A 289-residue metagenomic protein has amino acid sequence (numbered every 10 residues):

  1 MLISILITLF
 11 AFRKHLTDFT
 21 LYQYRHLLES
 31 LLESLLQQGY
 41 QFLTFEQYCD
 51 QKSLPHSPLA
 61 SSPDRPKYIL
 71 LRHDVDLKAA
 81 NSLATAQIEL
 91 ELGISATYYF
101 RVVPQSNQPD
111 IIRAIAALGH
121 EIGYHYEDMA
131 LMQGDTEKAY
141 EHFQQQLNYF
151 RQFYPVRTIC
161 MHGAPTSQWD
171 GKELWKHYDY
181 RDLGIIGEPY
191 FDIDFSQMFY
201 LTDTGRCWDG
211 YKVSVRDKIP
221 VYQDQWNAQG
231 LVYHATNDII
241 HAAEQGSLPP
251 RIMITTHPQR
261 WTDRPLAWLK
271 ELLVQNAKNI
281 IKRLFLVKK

Functional and structural regions predicted by a protein language model:
M1-L71, D76-L83, Q87-T97, N107 (+3 more regions): Terminal accessory/targeting
R101, E127: Histidine-centered beta-alpha loop that forms part of the nucleotide-sugar donor binding/catalytic region in diverse
R113: Short, structured beta-strand-loop surface elements
E121: Short, structured active-site "lid" loops
